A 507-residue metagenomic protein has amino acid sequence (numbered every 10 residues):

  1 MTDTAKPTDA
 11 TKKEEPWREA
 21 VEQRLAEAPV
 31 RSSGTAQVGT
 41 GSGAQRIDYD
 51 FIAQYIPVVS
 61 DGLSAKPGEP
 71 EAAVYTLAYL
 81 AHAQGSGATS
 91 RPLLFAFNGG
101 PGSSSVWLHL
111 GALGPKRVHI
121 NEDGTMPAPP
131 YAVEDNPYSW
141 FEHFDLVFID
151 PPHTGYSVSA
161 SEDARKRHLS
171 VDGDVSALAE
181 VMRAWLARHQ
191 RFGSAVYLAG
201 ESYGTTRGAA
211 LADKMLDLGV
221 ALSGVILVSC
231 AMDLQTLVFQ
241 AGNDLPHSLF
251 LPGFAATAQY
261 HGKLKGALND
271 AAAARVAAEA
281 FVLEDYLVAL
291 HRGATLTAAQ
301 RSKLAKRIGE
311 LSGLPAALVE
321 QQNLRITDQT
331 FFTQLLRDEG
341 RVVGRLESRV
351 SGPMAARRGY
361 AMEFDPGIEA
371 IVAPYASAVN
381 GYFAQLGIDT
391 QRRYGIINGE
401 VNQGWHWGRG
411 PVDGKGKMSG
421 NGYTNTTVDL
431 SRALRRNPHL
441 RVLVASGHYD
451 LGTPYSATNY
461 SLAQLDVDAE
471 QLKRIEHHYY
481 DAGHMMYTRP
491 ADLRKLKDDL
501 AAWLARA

Functional and structural regions predicted by a protein language model:
K6, A10-P16, L63-R167: N-terminal cap/lid subdomain of alpha/beta-hydrolase-fold enzymes
P115-H119, M215-S312: A catalytic-pocket lid/entrance helix-loop region that shapes and gates access to the active site across common
F141-F144, P151, H168-L186: Alpha/beta-hydrolase active-site loop
Q190-Y203: Alpha/beta-hydrolase fold nucleophile elbow
G293-S446, L451-G452: Alpha/beta-hydrolase fold catalytic core
L440, P454-Q464: Short alpha-helix in the alpha/beta-hydrolase fold that links the catalytic acid
V467-H484: Catalytic histidine neighborhood in serine/cysteine hydrolases with alpha/beta-hydrolase-type architecture
D481-L493: Catalytic histidine-centered segment of alpha/beta-hydrolase-like enzymes
